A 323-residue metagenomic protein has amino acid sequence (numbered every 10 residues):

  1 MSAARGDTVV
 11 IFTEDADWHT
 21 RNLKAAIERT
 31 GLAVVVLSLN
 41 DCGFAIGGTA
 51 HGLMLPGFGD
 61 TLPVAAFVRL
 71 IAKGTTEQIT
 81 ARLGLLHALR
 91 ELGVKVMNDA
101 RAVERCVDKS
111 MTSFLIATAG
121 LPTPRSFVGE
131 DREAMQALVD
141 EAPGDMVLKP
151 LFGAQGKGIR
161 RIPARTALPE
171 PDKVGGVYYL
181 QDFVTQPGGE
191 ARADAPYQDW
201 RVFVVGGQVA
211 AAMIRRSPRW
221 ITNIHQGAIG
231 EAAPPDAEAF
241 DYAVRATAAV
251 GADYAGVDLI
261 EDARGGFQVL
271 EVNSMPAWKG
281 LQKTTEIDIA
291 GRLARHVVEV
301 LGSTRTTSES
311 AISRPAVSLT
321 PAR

Functional and structural regions predicted by a protein language model:
A4-V10: Extreme N-terminal starter segment of soluble prokaryotic enzymes
E14-R125: Conserved N-proximal alpha/beta basic substrate-recognition cap immediately N-terminal to, or forming the N-lobe
G31, V204-Q208, D262-G265: Short acidic-glycine loop/turn motifs at beta-strand connectors
A119-P143: Rossmann-like NAD(P)H-binding beta-loop-alpha module
M146, Y179, A210-A211, A255 (+1 more regions): Protein kinase-like catalytic core scaffold
Q155-T247: Phosphate-binding site of ATP-dependent enzymes
W220-V269, G291-E309, R314-A322: A long amphipathic alpha-helix within ATP-dependent nucleotide-binding catalytic cores
N273-E286: Glycine-rich phosphate/pyrophosphate-binding beta-alpha loops
